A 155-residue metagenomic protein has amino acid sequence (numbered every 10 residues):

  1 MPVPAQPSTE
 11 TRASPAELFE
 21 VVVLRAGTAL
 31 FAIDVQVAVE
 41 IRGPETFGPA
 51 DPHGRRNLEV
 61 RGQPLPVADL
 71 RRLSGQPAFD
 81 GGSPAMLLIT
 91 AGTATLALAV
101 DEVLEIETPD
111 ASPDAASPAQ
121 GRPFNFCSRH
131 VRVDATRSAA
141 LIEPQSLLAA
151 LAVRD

Functional and structural regions predicted by a protein language model:
M1-D155: An acidic, low-aromatic, low-complexity terminal/linker signal
